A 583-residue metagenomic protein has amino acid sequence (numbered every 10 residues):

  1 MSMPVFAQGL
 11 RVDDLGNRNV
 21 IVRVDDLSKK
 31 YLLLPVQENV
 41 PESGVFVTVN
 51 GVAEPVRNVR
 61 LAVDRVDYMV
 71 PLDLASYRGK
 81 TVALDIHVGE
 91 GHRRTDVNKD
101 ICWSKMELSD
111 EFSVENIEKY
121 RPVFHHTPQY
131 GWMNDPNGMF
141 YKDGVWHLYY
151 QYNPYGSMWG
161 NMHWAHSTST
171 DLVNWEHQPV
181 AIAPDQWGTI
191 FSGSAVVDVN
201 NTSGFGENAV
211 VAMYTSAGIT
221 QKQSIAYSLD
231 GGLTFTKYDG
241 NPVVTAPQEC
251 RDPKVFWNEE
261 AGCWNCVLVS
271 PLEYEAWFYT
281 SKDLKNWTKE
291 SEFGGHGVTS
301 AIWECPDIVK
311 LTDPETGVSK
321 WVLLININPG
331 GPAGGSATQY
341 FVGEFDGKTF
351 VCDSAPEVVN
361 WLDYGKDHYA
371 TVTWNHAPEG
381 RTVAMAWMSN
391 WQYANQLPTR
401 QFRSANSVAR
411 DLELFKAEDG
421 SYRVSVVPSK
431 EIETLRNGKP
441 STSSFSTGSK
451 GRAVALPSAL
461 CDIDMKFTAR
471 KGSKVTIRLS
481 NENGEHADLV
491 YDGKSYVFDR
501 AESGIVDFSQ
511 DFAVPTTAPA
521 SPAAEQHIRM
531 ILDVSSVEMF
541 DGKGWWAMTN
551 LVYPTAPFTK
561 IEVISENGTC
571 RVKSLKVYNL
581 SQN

Functional and structural regions predicted by a protein language model:
M1-G9: Bacterial Sec-dependent N-terminal signal peptides
R11-P35, P41-V49, R78-V88, F112 (+2 more regions): Beta-rich accessory regions
V12-L15, A53-P71, N98-N137, G156-W159 (+7 more regions): Surface loop/turn signatures of beta-propeller and other carbohydrate-active proteins
L34, L84-D85, D135-Y155, H177-V180 (+8 more regions): Hydrophobic core segments of beta-strands in well-ordered, beta-rich domains
E42, Y155-S157, P184, G188-F191 (+13 more regions): Flexible loop/turn segments at secondary-structure boundaries
S43-G44, T95, W159-H163, T220-A226 (+2 more regions): Structural motif
T48, S169, S228-L229, F278-L284: Conserved Ser/Thr-centered positions that define the repeating blades of beta-propeller domains
L311-D313, W321, N328-D346: Acidic, glycine-rich loop-and-beta core segments that form the ion-binding/anion-interacting portion of active sites
